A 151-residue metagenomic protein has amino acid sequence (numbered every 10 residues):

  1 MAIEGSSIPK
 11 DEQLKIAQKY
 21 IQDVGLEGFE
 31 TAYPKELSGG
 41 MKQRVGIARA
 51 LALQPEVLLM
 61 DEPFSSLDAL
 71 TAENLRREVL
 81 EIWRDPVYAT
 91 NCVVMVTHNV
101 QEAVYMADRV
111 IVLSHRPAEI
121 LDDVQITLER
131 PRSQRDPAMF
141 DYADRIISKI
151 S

Functional and structural regions predicted by a protein language model:
P9-F29, L80-E81: Conserved ABC ATPase "signature" region
Y33-L37, M41: Conserved ABC ATPase signature
I47: Hydrophobic anchor residue at the start of the ABC signature
A52-E56: A short, proline-enriched helix->beta-strand linker immediately N-terminal to the Walker B motif in ABC-type P-loop
L58-D61: Catalytic Walker B motif of ABC-type/P-loop ATPase nucleotide-binding domains
N74-V94: Conserved catalytic loops of ABC-family nucleotide-binding domains
H115-R145: Conserved beta-strand-loop-alpha-helix hinge in the C-terminal portion of ABC ATPase nucleotide-binding domains
